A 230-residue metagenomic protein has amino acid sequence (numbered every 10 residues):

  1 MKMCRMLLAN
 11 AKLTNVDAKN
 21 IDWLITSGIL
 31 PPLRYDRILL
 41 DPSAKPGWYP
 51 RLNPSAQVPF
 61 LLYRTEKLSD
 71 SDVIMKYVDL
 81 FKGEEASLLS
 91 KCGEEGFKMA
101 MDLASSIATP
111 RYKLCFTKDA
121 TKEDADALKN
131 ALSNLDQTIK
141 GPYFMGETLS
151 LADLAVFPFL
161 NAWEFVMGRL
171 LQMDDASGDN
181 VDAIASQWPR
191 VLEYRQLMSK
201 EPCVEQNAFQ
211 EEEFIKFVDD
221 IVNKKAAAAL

Functional and structural regions predicted by a protein language model:
M1-M145, K225, L230: GST-like domain detector, emphasizing the conserved glutathione-binding G-site in the N-terminal thioredoxin-like
L39-L40, E205-I215: Acidic carboxylate-rich catalytic motifs and surrounding loops in phosphoryl-/glycosyl-chemistry enzymes
R51, K200, F209: Phosphate-coordinating loops and pocket residues in cytosolic domains that bind phosphorylated ligands
E84-S87, G168-Q172, V204: Charged, solvent-exposed alpha-helical segments that act as regulatory interaction surfaces
A100-K200: GST-like fold's C-terminal all-alpha helical module
L197-E205, D219: Long, amphipathic alpha-helical surface segments
E213-L230: C-terminal helix/juxtamembrane-tail motif
